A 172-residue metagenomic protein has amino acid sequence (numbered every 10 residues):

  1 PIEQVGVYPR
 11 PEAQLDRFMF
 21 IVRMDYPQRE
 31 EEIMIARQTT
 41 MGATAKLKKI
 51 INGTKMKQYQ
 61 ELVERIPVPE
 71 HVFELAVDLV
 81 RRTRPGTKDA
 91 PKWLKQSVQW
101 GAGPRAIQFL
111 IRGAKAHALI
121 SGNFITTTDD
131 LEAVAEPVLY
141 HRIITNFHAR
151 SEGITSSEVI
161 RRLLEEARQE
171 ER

Functional and structural regions predicted by a protein language model:
P1-R65, K115-H117: Canonical AAA+ ATPase core
Y8-E12, E30, E70, I125-D129 (+1 more regions): Non-catalytic, surface-exposed connector residues within folded enzymatic/regulatory domains
D16, D25, D78, D89 (+1 more regions): Acidic-enriched, low-complexity/disordered segments with a strong bias for Aspartate over Glutamate
R23-M34, Q38-T44, I51, E64-V68 (+2 more regions): Non-catalytic accessory segments flanking P-loop/AAA+ NTPase cores
I35-A36, A76, V134-L139: Short alpha-helical scaffolding segments that buttress acidic/His motifs in well-ordered protein cores
K46-L110: Conserved AAA+ ATPase small/helical "lid" subdomain
G86-R172: C-terminal engagement/docking regions of AAA+ P-loop ATPases
